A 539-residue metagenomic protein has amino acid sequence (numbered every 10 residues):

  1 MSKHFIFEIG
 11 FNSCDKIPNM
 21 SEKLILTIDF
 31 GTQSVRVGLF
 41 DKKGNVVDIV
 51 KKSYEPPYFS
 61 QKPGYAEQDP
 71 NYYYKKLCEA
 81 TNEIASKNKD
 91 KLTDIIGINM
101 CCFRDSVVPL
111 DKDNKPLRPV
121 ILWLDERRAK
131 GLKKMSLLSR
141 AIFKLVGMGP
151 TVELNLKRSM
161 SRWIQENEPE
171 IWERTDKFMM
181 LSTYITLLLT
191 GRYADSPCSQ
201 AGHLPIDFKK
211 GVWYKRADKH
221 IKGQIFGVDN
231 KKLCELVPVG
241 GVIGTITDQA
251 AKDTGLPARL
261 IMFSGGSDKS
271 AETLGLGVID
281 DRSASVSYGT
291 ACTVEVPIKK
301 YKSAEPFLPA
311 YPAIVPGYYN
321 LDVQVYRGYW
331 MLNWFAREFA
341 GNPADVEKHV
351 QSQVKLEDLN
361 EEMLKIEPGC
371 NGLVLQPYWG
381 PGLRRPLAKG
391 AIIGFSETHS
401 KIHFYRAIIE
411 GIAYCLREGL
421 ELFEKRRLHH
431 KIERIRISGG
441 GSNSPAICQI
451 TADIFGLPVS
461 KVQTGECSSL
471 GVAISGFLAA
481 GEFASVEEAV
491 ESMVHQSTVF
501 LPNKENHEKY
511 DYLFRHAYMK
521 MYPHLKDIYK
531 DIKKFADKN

Functional and structural regions predicted by a protein language model:
H4: Cationic, low-complexity basic patches in intrinsically disordered or flexible, solvent-exposed regions
D15-S53, F59, I96-K134, E170 (+3 more regions): Glycine/Thr-rich phosphate-binding loops that ligate phosphate moieties of nucleotide and other phosphorylated ligands
F30-T32, K144-G266, L332, Q376 (+3 more regions): Gly/Ser/Thr-rich active-site cleft segment
K51-L92: N-terminal phosphate-binding loop and adjacent alpha-helix
P63, Y74, A85, K89-S161: Active-site phosphate-binding/coordination module
E79-I95, E168-W172, A217-V228, T254 (+1 more regions): Phosphate/pyrophosphate-binding loops at sites that engage ATP/ADP/AMP, CoA/4′-phosphopantetheine, polyphosphate
D207-P316, P343, V350-V354, E361 (+2 more regions): ATP-dependent carbohydrate kinase catalytic cores
